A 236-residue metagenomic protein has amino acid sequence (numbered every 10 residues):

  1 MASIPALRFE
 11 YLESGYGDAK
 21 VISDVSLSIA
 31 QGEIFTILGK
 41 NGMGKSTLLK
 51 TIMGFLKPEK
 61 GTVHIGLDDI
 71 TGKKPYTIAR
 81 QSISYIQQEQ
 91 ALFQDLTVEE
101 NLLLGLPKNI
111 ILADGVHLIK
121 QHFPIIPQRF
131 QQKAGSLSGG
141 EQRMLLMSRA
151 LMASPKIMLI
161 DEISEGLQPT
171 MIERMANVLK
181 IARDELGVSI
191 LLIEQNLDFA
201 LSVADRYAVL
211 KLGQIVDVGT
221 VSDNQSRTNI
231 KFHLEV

Functional and structural regions predicted by a protein language model:
L38-K40: The feature captures the beta-strand-to-loop junction immediately N-terminal to the Walker
M53: Helix-to-loop junction immediately C-terminal to a conserved catalytic motif
K57, D69-E89, V116, Q128-Q131 (+1 more regions): ABC ATPase NBD coupling module
G61-I70, Q81, D114-V116, Q121 (+1 more regions): Conserved ABC transporter NBD signature motif
K133-L137: Conserved ABC ATPase signature
M152-K156: A short, proline-enriched helix->beta-strand linker immediately N-terminal to the Walker B motif in ABC-type P-loop
E162-I163: Walker B catalytic motif
